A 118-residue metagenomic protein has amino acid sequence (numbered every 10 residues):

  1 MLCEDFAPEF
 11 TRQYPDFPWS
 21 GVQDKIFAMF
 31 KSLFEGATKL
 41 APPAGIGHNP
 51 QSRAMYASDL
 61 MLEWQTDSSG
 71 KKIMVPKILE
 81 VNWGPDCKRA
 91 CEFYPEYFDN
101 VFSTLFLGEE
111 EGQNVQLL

Functional and structural regions predicted by a protein language model:
M1-M55, L62-I73, Y94-G112, L117: Catalytic core of tubulin tyrosine ligase-like
Y56, K77-L79: Protein kinase-like catalytic core scaffold
N82-R89: Glycine-rich phosphate/pyrophosphate-binding beta-alpha loops
